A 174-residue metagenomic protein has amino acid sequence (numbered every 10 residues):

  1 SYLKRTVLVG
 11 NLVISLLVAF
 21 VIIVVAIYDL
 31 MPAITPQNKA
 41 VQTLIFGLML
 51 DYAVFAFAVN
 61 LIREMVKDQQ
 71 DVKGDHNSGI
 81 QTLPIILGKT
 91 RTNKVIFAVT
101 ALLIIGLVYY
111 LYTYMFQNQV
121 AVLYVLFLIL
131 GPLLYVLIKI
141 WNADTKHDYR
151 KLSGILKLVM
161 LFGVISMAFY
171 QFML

Functional and structural regions predicted by a protein language model:
S1-L174: Multi-pass alpha-helical membrane architecture of UbiA-family and related isoprenoid/lipid prenyltransferases
